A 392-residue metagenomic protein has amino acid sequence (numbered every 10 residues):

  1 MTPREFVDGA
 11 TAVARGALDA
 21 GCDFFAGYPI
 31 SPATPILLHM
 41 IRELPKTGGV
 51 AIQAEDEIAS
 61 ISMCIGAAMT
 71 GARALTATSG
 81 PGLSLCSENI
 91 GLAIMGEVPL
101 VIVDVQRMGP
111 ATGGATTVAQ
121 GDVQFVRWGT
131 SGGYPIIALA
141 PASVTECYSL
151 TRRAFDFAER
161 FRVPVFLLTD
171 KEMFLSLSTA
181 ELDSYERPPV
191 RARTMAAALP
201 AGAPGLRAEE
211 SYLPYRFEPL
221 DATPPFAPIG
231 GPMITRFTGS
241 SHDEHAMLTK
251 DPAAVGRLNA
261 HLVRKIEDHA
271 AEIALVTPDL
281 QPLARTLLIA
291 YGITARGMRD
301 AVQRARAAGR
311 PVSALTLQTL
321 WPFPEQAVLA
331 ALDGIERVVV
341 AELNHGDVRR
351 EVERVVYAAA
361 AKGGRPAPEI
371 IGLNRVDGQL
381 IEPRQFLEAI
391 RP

Functional and structural regions predicted by a protein language model:
M1-W128, P135, K171: Thiamine diphosphate
P3-A10, E159-P392: Flexible, low-complexity linker and terminal segments
L18-D23, I41-G49, M69, G91 (+10 more regions): Generic secondary-structure signature for well-ordered alpha-helical cores
C22-F24, G49-I52, A72-L75, V98-I102 (+6 more regions): Structural motif
D23, S62, T145-Y148, R152 (+1 more regions): Short alpha-helical basic/polar micro-motif
P32, A59, P81-G82, E146 (+4 more regions): Glycine-/small-residue-rich active-site loops that bind phosphorylated ligands and cofactors
I36-H39, M63-G66, C86-I90, A111-V118 (+6 more regions): Short acidic, glycine/serine/threonine-rich loops at helix termini
T117-K171, A192-G202: Conserved thiamine diphosphate
